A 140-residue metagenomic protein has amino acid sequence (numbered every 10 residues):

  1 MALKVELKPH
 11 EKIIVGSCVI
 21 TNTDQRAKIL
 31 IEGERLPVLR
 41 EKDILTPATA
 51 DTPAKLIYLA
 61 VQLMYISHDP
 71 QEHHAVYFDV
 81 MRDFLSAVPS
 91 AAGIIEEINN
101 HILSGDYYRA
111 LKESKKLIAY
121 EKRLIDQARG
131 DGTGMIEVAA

Functional and structural regions predicted by a protein language model:
M1-K28: Short, charged/polar N-terminal "headpieces" of proteins
M1-V5, R35-L36, E72-H73: N-terminal start-of-chain detector that recognizes signal peptides and the immediate post-cleavage beginning
H10, C18, E34-L36, I66: Generic structural motif
N22-D51: Short, surface-exposed, low-complexity cationic segments
I29-I31, I57, V61, I98 (+2 more regions): Generic structural hydrophobic/aromatic packing signal, biased to beta-strands
V38-L39, I44-T46, A54, L63 (+1 more regions): Short, intrinsically disordered/low-complexity patches at protein termini and at juxtamembrane boundaries
T52-E96: Ordered, amphipathic secondary-structure segments that act as subunit-interaction surfaces in large macromolecular
R82-A140: C-terminal charged interaction modules
